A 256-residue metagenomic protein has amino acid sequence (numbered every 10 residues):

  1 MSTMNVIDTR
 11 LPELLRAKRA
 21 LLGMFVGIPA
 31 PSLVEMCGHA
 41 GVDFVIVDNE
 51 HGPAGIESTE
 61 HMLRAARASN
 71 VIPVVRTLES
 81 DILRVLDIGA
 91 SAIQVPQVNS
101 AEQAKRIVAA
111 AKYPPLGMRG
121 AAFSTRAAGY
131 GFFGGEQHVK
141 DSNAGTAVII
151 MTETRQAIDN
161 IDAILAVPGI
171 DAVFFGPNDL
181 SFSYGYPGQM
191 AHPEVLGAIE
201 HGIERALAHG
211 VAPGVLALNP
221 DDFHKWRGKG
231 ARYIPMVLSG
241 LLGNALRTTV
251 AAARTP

Functional and structural regions predicted by a protein language model:
M1-F25, F133-A144, E200-H201, L207-A208: N-terminal amphipathic alpha-helix/helix-capping segment at the start of soluble metabolic enzymes
L15-P31, P73, T146-D159, A212-A217: Active-site mouth loops of central-metabolism enzymes
M24, C37, D48, I93 (+4 more regions): Conserved, mostly hydrophobic/aromatic
L33-E60, P177-P193: Glycine-rich, proline-tolerant flexible connector loops at the mouths of alpha/beta enzymes
I56-D87, A109-M118, K140-N143, A191-G214: Alpha-helix-loop-beta-strand connector modules within alpha/beta enzyme cores
M62, A66, A101-G117, R227 (+1 more regions): C-terminal helical cap(s) of enzyme catalytic domains, especially alpha/beta-barrels
I88, A92-P168: Conserved anion-binding
A92-I107, V173-F182, A231-T249: Glycine-rich phosphate-binding active-site loops on the catalytic face of alpha/beta enzymes
